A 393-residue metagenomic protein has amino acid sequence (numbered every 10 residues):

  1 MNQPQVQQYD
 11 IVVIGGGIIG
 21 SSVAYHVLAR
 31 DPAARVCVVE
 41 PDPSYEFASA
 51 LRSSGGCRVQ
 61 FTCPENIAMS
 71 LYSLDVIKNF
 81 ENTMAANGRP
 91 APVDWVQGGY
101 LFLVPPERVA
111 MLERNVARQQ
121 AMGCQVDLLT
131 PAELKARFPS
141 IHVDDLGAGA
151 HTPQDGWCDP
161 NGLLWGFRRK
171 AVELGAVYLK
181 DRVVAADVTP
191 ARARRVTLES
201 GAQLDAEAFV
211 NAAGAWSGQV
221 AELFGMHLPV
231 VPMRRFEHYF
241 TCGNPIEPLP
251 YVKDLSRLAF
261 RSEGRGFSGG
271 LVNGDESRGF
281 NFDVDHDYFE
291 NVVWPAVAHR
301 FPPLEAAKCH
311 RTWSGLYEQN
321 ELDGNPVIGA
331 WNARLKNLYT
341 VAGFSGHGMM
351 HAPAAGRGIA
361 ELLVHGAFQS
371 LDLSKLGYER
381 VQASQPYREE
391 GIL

Functional and structural regions predicted by a protein language model:
Q5-I19, C37: Beta1/beta-strand and adjacent pyrophosphate-binding region of the FAD-binding site in flavoprotein oxidoreductases
V6-Y9, L198-A208: Core beta-strand elements of the Rossmann-like FAD/NAD(P) dinucleotide-binding domain in flavoenzyme oxidoreductases
Y25-R30, A50, G55-R58, N82-G99 (+4 more regions): Active-site substrate-recognition segment that forms the wall of the catalytic cavity or substrate channel
L28-A50: Glycine-rich FAD pyrophosphate-binding loop
G55-R137, R257-A259, R278, V297-A298: Dinucleotide-binding Rossmann-like beta1-alpha1 core, especially the glycine-rich loop that anchors the ADP
N79, L103-L174, L179-K180, A185-R192: Flavin (FAD/FMN) cofactor-binding and adjacent substrate-gating region of FAD-dependent oxidoreductase domains
A298-L393: C-terminal catalytic lobe of FAD-dependent flavoproteins
